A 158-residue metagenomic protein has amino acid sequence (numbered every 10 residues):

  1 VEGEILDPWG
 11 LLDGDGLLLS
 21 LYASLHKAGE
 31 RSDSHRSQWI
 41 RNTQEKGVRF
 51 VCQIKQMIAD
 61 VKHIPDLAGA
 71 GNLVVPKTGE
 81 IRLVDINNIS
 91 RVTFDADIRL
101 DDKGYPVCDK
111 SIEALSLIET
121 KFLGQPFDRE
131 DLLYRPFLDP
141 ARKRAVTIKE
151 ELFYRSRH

Functional and structural regions predicted by a protein language model:
V1-G47: Conserved structural core of kinase catalytic domains
V1-L6, G79, K103, L152: Generic low-polarity alpha-helical segments
S34, A59, V75-G79, R144-Y154: Non-transmembrane, interaction-prone segments in cytosolic or luminal domains
H35-D66, A70-P76: Conserved kinase catalytic-core segment
K62-G124: Catalytic activation segment of kinase domains across protein kinase-like and atypical kinase folds
L100-H158: C-terminal interaction module
